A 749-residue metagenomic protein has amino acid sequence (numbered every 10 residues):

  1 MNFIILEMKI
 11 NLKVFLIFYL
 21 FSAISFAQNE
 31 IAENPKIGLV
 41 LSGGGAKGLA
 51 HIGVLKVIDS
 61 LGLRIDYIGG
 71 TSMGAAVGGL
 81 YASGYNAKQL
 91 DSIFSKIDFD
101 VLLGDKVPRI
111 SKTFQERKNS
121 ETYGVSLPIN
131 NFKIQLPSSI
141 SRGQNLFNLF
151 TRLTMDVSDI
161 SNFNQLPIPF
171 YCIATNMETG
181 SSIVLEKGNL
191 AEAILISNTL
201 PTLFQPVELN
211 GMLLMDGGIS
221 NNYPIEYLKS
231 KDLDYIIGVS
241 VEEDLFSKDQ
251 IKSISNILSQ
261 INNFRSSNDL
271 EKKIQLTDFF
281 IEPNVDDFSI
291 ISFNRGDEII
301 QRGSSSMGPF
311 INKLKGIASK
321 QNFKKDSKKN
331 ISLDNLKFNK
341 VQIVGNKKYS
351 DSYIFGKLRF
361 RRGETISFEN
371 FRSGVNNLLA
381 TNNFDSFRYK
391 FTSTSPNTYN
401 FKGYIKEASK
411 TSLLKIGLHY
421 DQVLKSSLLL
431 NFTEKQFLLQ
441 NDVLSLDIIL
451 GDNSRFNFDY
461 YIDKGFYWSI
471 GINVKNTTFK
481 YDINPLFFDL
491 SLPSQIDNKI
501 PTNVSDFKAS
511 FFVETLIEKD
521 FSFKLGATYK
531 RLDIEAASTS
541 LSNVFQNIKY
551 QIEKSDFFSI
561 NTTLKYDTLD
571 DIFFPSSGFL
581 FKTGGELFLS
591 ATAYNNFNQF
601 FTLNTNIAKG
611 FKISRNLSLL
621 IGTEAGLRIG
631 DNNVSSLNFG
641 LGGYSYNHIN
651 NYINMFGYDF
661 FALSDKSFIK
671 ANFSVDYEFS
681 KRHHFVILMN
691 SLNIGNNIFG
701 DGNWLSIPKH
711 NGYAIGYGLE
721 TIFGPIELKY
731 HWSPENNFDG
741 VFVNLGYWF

Functional and structural regions predicted by a protein language model:
M1-P35, T623, F749: Bacterial Sec-dependent N-terminal signal peptides
A27-T71, G79-N376, A380-S393, N397 (+1 more regions): Patatin-like phospholipase
N176-E178, K347, E407-S409, S614 (+2 more regions): A generic beta-sheet turn/junction motif
D244-L245, G451-N453, T477-Y481, K530-A536 (+7 more regions): Structural signature of outer-membrane beta-barrel domains
R388, S395-N561, Y566, L641-N654 (+3 more regions): Gram-negative/organellar outer-membrane beta-barrel architecture
L418, Y550, F557-S680: C-terminal outer-membrane beta-barrel translocator/porin domains of Gram-negative envelope proteins and their
D676-K709: C-terminal hydrophobic structural anchor segments that stabilize assembly/packing rather than catalytic chemistry
